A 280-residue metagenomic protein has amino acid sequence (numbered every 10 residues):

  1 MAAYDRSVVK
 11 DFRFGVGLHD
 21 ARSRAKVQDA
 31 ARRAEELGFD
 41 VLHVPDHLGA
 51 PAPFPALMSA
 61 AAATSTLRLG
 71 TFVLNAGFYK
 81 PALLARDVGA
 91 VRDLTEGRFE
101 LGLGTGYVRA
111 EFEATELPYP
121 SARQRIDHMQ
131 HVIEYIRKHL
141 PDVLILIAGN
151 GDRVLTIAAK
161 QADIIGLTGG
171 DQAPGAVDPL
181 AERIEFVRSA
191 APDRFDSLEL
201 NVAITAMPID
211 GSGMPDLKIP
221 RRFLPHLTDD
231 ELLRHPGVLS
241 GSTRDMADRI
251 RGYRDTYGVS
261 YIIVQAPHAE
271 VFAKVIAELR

Functional and structural regions predicted by a protein language model:
M1-R280: Active-site-adjacent structural elements that line small-molecule/cofactor binding pockets in enzymes
